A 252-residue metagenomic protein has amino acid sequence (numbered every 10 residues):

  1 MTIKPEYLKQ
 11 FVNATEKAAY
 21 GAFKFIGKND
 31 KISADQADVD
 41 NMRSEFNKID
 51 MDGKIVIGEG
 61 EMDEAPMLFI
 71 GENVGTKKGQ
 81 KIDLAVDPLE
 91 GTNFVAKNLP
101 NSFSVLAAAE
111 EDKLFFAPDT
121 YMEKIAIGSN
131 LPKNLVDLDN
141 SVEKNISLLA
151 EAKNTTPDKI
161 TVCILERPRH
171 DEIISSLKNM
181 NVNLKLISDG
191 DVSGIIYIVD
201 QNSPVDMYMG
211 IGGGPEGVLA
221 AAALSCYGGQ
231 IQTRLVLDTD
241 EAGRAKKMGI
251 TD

Functional and structural regions predicted by a protein language model:
M1-A85, K144-S147, E151, V192: N-terminal subdomain of lithium-sensitive/metallo-dependent phosphomonoesterases centered on the IMPase/IPPase/PAP
Y7, Y197-P215, L219-D252: Oxyanion/phosphate-interacting regions
N47-K48, N73-G79, D87, V95-L99 (+4 more regions): Solvent-exposed alpha-helices and their adjacent loops that cap or buttress functional pockets in soluble metabolic
I55-E59, L84-V86, V95-K97, F116-P118 (+3 more regions): General beta-strand structural signal in soluble alpha/beta enzymes
M67-L68, K97-L99, A117-T120, E172-K178 (+2 more regions): Short acidic, glycine/serine/threonine-rich loops at helix termini
G79-E90, F94-F115: DPxDG-like acidic metal-binding loop motif
V105, E110-L186: Acidic beta-strand-loop-alpha-helix segment within the catalytic core of divalent metal-dependent phosphate-processing
